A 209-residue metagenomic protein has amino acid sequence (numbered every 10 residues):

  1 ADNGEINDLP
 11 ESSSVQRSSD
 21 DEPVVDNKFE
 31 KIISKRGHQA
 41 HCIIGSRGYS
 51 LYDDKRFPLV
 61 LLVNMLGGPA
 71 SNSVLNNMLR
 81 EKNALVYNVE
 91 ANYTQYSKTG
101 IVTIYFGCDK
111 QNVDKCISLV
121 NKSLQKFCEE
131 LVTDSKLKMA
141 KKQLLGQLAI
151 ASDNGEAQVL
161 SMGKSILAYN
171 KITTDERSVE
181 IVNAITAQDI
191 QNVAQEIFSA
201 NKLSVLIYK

Functional and structural regions predicted by a protein language model:
A1, A140-K141, L145-K209: C-terminal regions of mature proteins
A1-D2, V120-L124: PAPS/PAP-binding and catalytic site of the sulfotransferase fold
G4-D53, N64-S118, K136, V179-K202: Non-catalytic beta-strand/loop surface segments
S12-V24, K122-A151, I207-K209: Acidic/histidine-enriched alpha-helical segments
D26, M78, Q125, E130 (+3 more regions): Preference for short coil/turn "hinge" residues that link or interrupt alpha-helices
R56: Double-stranded RNA-binding/processing signature
